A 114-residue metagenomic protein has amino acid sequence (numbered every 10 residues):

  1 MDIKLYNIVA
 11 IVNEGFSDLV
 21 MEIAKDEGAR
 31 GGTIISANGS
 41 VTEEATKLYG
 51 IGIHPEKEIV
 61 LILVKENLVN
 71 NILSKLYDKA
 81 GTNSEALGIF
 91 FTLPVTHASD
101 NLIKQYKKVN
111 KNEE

Functional and structural regions predicted by a protein language model:
M1-E114: Positively charged, small/polar-rich N-terminal and surface patches that mediate targeting and assembly and bind
